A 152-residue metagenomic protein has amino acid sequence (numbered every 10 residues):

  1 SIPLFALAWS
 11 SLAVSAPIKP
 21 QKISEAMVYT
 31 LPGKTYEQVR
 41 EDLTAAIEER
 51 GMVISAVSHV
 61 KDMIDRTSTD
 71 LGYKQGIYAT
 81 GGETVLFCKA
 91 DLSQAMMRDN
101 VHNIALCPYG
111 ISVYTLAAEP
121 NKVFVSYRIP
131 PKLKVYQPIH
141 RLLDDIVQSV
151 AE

Functional and structural regions predicted by a protein language model:
S1-I2: Bacterial N-terminal signal peptides that target proteins for export
A8-S10, S15: N-terminal signal peptide c-region/cleavage motif recognized by signal peptidases
S15-G51, A56-S58, D65: Terminal, regulation- and interaction-focused segments at domain boundaries
L43, S58, K89-D91, A117 (+1 more regions): A mature extracytoplasmic/lumenal domain signature
S55-L106: Compact, glycine-rich, soluble single-domain proteins
L106-K132: Beta-strand/loop substructures that line and gate deep hydrophobic ligand-binding cavities in soluble
F124-E152: C-terminal partner/receptor-binding element of secreted or periplasmic proteins
